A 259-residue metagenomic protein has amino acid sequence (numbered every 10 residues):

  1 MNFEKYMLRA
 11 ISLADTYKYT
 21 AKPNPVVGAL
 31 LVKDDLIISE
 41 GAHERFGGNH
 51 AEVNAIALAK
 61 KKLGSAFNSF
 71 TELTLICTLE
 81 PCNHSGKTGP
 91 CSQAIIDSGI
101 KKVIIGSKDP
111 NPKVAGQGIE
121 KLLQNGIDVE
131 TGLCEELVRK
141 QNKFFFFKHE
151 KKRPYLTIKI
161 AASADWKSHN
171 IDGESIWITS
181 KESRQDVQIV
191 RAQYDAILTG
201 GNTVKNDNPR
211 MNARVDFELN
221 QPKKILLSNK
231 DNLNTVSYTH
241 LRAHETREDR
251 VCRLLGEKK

Functional and structural regions predicted by a protein language model:
M1-T20, L63-E72, H84-R242: Zinc-dependent deaminase
K22-V27, L73, T78: Acidic, glycine-enriched active-site microenvironments
V27-V32, I160: Short beta-strand scaffold segments in enzyme catalytic cores
H43, E52-I76: Flexible, acidic active-site loops/lids enriched in D/E/S/T/G that coordinate Mg2+ and/or position polar
R45-A57, T179-Q185: A short, polar/charged loop-to-alpha-helix boundary motif
T239-T246, K258-K259: Conserved small/polar residues in nucleotide/adenosyl-binding loops
V251-K259: Hydrophobic alpha-helical segments, chiefly the membrane-spanning helices and signal/signal-anchor peptides
